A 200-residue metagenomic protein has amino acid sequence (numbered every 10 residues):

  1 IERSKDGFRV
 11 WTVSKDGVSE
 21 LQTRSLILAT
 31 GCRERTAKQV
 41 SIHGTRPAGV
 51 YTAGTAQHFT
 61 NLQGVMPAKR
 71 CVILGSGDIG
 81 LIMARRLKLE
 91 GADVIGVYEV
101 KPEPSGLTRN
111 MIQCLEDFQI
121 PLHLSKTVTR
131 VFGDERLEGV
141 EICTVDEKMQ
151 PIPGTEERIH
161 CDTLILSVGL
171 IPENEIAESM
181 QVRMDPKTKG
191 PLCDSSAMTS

Functional and structural regions predicted by a protein language model:
I1-S200: Residues forming the flavin
